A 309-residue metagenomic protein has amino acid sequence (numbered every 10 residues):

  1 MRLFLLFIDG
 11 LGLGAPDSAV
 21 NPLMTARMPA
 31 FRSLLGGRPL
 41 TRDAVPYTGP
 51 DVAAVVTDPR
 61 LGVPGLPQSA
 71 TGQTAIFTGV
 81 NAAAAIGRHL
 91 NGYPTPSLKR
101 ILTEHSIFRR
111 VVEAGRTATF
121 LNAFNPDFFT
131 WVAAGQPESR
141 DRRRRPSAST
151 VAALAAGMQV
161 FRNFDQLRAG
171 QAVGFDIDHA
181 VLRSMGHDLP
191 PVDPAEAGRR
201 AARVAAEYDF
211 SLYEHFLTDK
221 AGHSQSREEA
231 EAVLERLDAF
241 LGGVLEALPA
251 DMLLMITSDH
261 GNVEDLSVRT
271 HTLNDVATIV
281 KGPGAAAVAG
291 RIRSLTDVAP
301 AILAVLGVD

Functional and structural regions predicted by a protein language model:
M1-G14, I76, V111, F210-F216 (+5 more regions): Beta-strand elements within well-structured catalytic alpha/beta cores of enzymes that handle phosphate/sulfate esters
R2, G12-A114, F124-W131, G135-E138 (+4 more regions): Active-site nucleophile/metal-coordination loop of metallo-enzymes that catalyze phosphate/sulfate and related
G14-A15, A221-G222, V263-V268, A287-V288: Short active-site-adjacent structural elements
N21-R27, E229-E231, H271-N274: Glycine-rich, phosphate-binding/catalytic loops in enzymes
L23, P50, P190-P194, S226-V233 (+2 more regions): Residue-level preference for long, well-ordered alpha-helices that form the structural scaffold of enzyme catalytic
P64-H223: His/Asp/Glu-rich, glycine-adjacent segments that coordinate divalent cations and/or stabilize oxyanion chemistry on
R199, D219-L254: A long, amphipathic alpha-helix that forms part of the scaffold/cap immediately adjacent to metal-dependent active
S258-G284: Histidine-centered active-site microenvironments of extracellular/periplasmic hydrolases and transferases
